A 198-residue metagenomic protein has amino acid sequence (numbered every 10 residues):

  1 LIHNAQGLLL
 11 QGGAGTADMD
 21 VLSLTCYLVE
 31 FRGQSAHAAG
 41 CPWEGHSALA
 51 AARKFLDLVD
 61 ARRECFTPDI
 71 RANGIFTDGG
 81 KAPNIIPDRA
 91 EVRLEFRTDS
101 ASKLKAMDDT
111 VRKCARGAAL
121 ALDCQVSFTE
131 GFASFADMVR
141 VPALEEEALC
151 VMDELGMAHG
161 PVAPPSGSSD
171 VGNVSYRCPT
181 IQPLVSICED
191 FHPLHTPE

Functional and structural regions predicted by a protein language model:
L1-P87, S168-V171: Histidine/acidic-residue-rich, glycine-tolerant segments that coordinate divalent metal ions
V29-G33, A90-T98, F128-F132: Short, hydrophobic beta-strand segments
R32-Q34, T77, R97-D99, S186-C188: Solvent-exposed residues in well-ordered beta-strands and their adjoining turns, especially edge/terminal strands
C41-D78, P83-I85, S100-T129, V139-E146 (+1 more regions): Acidic-enriched catalytic cores of C-N bond-cleaving enzymes acting on peptides and small amides
D69, R89-E91, D123-Q125, S166-S169 (+1 more regions): Active-site lining segments that contact anionic ligands and/or coordinate catalytic metals
D99, G131-A136, L194-E198: Short beta-alpha connecting loops at secondary-structure transitions that line or flank enzyme active sites
G160-E198: Zn-dependent metallopeptidase/amidohydrolase metal-coordination segment
